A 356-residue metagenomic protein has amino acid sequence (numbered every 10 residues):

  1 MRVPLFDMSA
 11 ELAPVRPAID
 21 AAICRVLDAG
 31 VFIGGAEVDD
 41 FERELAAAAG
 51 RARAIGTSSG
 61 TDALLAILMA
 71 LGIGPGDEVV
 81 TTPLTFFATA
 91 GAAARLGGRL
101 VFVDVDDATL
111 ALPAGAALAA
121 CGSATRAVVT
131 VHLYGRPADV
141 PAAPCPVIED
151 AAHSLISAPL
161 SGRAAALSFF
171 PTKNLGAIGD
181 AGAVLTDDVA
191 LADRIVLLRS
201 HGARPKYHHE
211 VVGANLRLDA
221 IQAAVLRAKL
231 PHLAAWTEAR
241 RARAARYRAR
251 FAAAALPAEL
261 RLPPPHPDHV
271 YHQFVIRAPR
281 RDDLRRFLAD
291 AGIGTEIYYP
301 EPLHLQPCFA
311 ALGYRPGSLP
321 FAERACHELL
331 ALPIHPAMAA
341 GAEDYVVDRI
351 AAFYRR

Functional and structural regions predicted by a protein language model:
M1-V31, A36, A291: N-terminal "arm"/small-domain region of PLP-dependent enzymes with the aminotransferase-like
S9, V38-E44, A48-A52, G115 (+2 more regions): PLP-dependent aminotransferase class I/II
V31-E78, G91-L96, F102-D104: Phosphate-binding glycine-rich loop
L84-A90: Conserved coil-to-alpha-helix start sites within the AMP-binding
G91-A93, N174, I221: Hydrophobic/aromatic ligand-binding patch that stacks against planar heteroaromatic rings of cofactors or nucleotides
R99-T109, E296: Short beta-strand->loop structural element characteristic of the AMP-binding/adenylate-forming
A108-A177, A183-L185, A331: Active-site phosphate-binding strand-loop segment of PLP-dependent enzymes
